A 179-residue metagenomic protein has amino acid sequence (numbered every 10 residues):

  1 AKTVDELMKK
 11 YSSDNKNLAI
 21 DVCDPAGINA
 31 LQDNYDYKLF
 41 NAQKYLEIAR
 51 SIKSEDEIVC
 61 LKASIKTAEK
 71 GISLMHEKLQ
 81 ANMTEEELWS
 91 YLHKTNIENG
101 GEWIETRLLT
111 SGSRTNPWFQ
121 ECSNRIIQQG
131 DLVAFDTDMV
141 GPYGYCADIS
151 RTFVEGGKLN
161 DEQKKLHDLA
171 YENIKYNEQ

Functional and structural regions predicted by a protein language model:
A1-Q179: Active-site neighborhoods and metal-handling regions in enzymes and metal-associated proteins
